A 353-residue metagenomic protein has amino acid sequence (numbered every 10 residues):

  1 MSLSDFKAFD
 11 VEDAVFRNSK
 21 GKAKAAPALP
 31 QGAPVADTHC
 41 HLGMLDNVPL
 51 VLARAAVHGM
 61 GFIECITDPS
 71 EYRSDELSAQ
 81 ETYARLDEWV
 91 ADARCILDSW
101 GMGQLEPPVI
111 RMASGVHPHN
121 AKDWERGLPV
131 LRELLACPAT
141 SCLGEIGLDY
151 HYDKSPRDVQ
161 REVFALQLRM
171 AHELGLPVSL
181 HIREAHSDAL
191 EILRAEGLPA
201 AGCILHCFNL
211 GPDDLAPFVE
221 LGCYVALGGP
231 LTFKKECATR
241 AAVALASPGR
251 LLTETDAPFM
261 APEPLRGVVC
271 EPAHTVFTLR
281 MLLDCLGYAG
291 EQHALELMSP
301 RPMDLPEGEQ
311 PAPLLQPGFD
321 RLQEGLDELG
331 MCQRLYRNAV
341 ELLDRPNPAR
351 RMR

Functional and structural regions predicted by a protein language model:
M1-R353: Mid-domain alpha/beta scaffold segments of enzyme catalytic cores
